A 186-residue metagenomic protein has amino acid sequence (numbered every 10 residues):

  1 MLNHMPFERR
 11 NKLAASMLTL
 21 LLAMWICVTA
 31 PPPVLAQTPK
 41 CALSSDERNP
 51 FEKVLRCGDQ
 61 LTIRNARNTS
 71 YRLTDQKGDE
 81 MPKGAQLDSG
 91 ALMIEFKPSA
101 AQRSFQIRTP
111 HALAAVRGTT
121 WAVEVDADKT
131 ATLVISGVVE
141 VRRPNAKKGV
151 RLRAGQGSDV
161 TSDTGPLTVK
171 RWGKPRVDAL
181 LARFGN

Functional and structural regions predicted by a protein language model:
M1-L13: N-terminal secretory signal peptides that target proteins for export/translocation
L13-S16, L180: General helical structural elements
S16-T29: Bacterial N-terminal signal peptides
A30-A36: Sec/Tat signal peptide C-region and signal peptidase I cleavage site
A36-N186: Flexible, surface-exposed loop/linker segments and immediately adjacent secondary-structure boundaries
